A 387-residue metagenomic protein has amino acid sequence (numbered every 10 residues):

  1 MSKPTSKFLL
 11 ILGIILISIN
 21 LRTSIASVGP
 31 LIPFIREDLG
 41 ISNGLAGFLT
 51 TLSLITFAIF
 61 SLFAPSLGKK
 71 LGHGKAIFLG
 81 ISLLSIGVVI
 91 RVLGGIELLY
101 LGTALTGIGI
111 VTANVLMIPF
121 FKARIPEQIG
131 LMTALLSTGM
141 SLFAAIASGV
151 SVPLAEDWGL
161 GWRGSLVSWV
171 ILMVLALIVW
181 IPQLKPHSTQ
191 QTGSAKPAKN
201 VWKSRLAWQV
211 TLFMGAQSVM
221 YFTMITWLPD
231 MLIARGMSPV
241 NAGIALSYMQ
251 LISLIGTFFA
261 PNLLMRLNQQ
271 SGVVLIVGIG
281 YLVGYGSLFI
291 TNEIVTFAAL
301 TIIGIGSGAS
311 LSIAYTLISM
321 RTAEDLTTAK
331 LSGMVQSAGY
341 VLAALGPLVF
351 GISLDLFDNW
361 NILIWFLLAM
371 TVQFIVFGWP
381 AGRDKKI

Functional and structural regions predicted by a protein language model:
V28-G29, R205-S247, L251-T257: Extracytoplasmic gate region of multi-pass secondary transporters
I59-E97: Conserved MFS/SLC helix-loop-helix module at the cytosolic interface between two early adjacent transmembrane helices
F60-G72, G256-Q269: Helix-to-loop junctions at the C-terminal end of transmembrane segments in multipass secondary transporters
I96, E127-L184, W227: Helix-loop-helix hairpin linking two adjacent transmembrane segments in secondary transporters
G102-T138: Cytoplasmic helix-loop-helix junction between adjacent transmembrane helices in 12-TM secondary transporters
T112-I125, A309-A323: Intracellular juxtamembrane helix-capping segments at the cytosolic ends of symmetry-related transmembrane helices
N268-L317: C-terminal transmembrane helical hairpin of 12-TM major facilitator-type secondary transporters
T322-N361, F366-L367: A late C-terminal transmembrane helix in Major Facilitator Superfamily
